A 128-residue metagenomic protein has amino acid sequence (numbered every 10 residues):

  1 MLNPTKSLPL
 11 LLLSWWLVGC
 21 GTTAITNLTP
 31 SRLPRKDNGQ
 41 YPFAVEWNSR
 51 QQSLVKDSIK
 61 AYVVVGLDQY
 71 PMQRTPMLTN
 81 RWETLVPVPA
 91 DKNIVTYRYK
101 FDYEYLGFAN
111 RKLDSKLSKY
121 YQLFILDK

Functional and structural regions predicted by a protein language model:
M1-G21: Sec-dependent bacterial lipoprotein signal peptides
C20-K128: Glycan-association/targeting regions that enable binding to alpha-glucans and other polysaccharides
